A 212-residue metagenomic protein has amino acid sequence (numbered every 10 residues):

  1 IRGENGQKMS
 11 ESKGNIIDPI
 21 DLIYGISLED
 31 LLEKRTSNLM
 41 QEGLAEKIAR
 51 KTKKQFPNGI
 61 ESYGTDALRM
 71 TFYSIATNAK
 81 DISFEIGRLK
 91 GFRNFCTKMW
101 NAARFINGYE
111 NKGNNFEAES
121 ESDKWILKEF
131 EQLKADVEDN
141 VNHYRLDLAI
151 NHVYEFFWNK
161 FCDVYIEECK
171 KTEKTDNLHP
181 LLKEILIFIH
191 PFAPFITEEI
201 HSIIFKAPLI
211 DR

Functional and structural regions predicted by a protein language model:
I1-T65, A79-F92, H143, D147: Conserved phosphate-binding loops in nucleotide/dinucleotide-binding enzymes
G59-R212: Helix-rich, typically C-terminal accessory recognition domains appended to large enzymatic cores
